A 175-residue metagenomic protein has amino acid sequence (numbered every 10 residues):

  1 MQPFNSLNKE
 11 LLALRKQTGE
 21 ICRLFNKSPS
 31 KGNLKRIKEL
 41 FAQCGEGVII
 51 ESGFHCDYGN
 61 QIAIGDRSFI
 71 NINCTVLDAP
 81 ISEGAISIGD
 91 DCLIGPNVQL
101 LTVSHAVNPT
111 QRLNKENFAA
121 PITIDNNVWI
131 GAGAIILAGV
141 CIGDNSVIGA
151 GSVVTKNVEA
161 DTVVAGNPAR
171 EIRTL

Functional and structural regions predicted by a protein language model:
M1-G47, V107, A169-I172: Terminal amphipathic alpha-helical/low-complexity segments used for targeting or macromolecular assembly
I49, W129, V147, V163-A165: Short-chain dehydrogenase/reductase
F54-I64, F69-C141, N167-P168, T174-L175: Flexible, glycine/small-residue-enriched loop-and-beta-strand segment within the central core of proteins
G131-N157: Beta-rich strand-turn-strand
V154, V158-L175: C-terminal end-helix/capping segment
